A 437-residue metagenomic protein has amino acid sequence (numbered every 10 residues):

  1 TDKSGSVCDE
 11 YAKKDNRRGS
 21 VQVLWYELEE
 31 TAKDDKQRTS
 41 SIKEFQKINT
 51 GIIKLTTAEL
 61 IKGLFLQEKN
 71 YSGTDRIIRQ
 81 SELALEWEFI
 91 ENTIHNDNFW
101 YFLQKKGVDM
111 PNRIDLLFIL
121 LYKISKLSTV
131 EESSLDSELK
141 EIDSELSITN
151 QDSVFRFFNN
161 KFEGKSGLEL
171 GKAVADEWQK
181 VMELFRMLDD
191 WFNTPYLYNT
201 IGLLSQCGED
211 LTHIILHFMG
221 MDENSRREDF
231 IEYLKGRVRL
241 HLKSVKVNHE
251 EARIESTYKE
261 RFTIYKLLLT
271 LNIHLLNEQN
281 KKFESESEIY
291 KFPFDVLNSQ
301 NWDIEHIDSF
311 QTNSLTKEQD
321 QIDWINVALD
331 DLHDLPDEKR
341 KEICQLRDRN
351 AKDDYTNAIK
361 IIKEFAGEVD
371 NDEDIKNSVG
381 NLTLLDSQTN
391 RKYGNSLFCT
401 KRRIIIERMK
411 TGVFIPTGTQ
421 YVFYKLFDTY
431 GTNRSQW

Functional and structural regions predicted by a protein language model:
T1-W437: Flexible coil/loop and intrinsically disordered segments
